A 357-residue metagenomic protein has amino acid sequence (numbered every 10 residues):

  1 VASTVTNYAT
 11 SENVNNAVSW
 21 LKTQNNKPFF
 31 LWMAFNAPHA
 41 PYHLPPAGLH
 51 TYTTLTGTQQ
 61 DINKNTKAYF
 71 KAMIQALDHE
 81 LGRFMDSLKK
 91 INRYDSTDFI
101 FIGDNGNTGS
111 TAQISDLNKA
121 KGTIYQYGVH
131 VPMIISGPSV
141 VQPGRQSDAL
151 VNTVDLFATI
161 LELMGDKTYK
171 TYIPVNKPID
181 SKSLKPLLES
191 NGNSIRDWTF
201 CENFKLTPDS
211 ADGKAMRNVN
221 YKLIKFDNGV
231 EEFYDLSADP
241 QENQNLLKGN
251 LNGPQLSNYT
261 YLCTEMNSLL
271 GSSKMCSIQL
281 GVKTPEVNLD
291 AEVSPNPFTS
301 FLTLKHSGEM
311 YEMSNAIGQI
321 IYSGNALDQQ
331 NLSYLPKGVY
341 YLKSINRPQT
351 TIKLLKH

Functional and structural regions predicted by a protein language model:
V1-T6, L117: Catalytic-site neighborhoods of secreted/periplasmic enzymes that process anionic sulfate/phosphate groups
T10-T54, K89-I100, Q126: Active-site regions of oxyanion-processing enzymes, predominantly non-cytosolic
N16-W20, G165-T168, G192-W198, A215-Q279 (+1 more regions): C-terminal accessory region downstream of the catalytic core in glycan-modifying enzymes
A34, P41-G48, M85, S110-L117 (+2 more regions): Short, solvent-exposed loop/turn and secondary-structure capping segments
H43, D86-R145, A149-N152: Histidine-centered active-site microenvironments of extracellular/periplasmic hydrolases and transferases
N107-Q113, K119-K121, V141-R145, A149 (+2 more regions): C-terminal cap/loop subdomain of S1 sulfatases and analogous C-terminal strand-loop tails that border
K283-H357: C-terminal outer-membrane/trafficking sorting elements
